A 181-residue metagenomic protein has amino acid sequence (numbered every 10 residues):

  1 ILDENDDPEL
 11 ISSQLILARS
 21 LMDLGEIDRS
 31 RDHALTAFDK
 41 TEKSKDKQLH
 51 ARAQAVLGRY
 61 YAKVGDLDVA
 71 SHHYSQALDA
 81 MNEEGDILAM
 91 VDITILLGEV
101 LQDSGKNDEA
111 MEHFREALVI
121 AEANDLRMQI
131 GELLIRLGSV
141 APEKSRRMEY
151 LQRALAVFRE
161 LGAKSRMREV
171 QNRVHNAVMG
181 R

Functional and structural regions predicted by a protein language model:
I1-D3, L35-D46, S75-D86, R115-L126 (+1 more regions): Amphipathic alpha-helical segments of tetratricopeptide repeats
L15-L17, A55, I95, M128 (+3 more regions): TPR/TPR-like alpha-solenoid signature
R19, R59, E99, E132 (+2 more regions): Residue-level recognition of tetratricopeptide repeat
L24, S44, L57, V64 (+7 more regions): Structural motif corresponding to the intra-repeat A-B loop/turn of tetratricopeptide repeats
E160-R181: Terminal, low-structured helical/coil segments at or just beyond the last alpha-helical repeat
